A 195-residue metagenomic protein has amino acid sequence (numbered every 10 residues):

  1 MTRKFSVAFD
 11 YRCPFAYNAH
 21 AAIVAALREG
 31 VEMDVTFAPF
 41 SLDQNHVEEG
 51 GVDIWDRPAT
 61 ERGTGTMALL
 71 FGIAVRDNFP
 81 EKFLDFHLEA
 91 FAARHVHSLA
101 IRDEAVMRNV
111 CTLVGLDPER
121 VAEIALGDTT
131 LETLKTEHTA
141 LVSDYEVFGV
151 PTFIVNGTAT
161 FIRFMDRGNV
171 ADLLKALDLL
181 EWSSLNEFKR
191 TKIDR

Functional and structural regions predicted by a protein language model:
M1-T2: A short beta-strand-turn-helix
F5, H20-R28, H97, I101-R195: C-terminal cap of thioredoxin/glutaredoxin-like
V7-C13: Aromatic-flanked redox-active Cys/Sec active sites in thiol-based oxidoreductases, especially the WC-centered
R12, F79, G127-T130: Short beta->alpha junction loops/turns
C13-A16, F153: The canonical Cys-X-X-Cys-His
Y17-E104, A176-L179, S183, E187-R195: Structural alpha/beta surface segment adjacent to cysteine/selenocysteine redox centers across thiol/disulfide enzymes
